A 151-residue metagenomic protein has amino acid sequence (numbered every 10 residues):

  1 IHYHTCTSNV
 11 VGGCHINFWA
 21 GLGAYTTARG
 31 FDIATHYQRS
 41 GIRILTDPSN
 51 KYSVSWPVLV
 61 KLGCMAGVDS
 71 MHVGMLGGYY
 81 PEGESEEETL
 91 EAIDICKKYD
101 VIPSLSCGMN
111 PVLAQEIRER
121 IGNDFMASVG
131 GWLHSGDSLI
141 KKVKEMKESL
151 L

Functional and structural regions predicted by a protein language model:
I1-S8, G12, G23-L45, C64: Eukaryote-skewed repeat-based solenoidal scaffolds used as protein-protein interaction platforms, primarily
I1-S8, S53-M65, M109-D124: Catalytic cores of alpha/beta
S8-Y25, D69-Y80, C107-N110, I121-K144: Glycine-rich phosphate-binding active-site loops on the catalytic face of alpha/beta enzymes
V10-G12, Q38-R43, G67-D69, Y99-I102 (+1 more regions): Short, well-ordered coil/turn segments that N-cap beta-strands
Y25-Y37, Y80-I95, V129-L151: C-terminal helical cap(s) of enzyme catalytic domains, especially alpha/beta-barrels
R29, V54-G67, V73-I93: Redox- and metal-dependent alpha/beta enzyme cores, enriched for Fe-S-associated oxidoreductases and cofactor-handling
D32-S49, C96-S106: Short beta-strand/loop segments at the ligand-binding rim of alpha/beta enzyme cores
T89-G122: C-terminal hydrophobic structural anchor segments that stabilize assembly/packing rather than catalytic chemistry
